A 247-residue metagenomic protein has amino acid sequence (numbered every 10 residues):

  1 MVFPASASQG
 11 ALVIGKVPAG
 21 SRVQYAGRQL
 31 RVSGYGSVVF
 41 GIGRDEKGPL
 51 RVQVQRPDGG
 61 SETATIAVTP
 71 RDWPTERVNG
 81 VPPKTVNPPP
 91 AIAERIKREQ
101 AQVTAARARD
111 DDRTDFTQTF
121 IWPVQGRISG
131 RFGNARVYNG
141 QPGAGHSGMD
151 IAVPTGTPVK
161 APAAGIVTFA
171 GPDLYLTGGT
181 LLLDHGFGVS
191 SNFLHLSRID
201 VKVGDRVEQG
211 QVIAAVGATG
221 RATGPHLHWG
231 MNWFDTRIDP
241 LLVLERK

Functional and structural regions predicted by a protein language model:
M1-Q9, V17, P49-R51, R56-V137: Polar/charged, compositionally biased leader and regulatory segments
I14-R22: Short proline/glycine-enriched turn/loop motifs at strand-loop junctions of beta-rich domains
R22-V23, L181: Hydrophobic beta-strand segments
Y25-G27, W233: Structural motif
R28-G34: Short beta-strand segments within Ig-like beta-sandwich modules, predominantly Fibronectin type-III
G36-F40, M149: Short strand-edge motifs at loop-to-beta-strand transitions and within beta-strands of extracellular beta-rich domains
G43-G48: Surface-exposed, short loops/turns at beta-strand junctions within beta-sandwich domains
I121-K247: Catalytic cores of peptidoglycan-degrading enzymes
